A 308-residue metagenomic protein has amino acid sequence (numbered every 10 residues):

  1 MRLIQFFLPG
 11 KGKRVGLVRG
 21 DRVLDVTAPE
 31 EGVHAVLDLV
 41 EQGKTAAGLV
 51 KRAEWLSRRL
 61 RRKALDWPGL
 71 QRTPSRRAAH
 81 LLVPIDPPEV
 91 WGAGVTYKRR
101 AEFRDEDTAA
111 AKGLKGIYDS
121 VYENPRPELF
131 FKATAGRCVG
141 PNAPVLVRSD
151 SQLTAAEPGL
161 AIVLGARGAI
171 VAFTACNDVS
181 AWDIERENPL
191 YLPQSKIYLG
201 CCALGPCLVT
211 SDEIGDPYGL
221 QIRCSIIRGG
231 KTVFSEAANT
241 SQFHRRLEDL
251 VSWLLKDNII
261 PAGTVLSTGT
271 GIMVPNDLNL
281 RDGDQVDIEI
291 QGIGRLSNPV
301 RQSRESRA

Functional and structural regions predicted by a protein language model:
R2, G12, P158-L160, D284: Residue-level marker for the onset of beta-strands and adjacent loop->beta junctions in well-ordered domains
R2-T45, K51, R58: Gly/serine-rich nucleotide phosphate-binding loop at the start of the catalytic core of nucleotide/ADP-ribose-handling
I4-F6, A47-G230, E236: Active-site microenvironments in enzyme catalytic cores
P9-G12, S180-A308: Catalytic-pocket segment enriched in acidic/His residues
G12-P29, R167-C176, T232-E236: Short, well-ordered strand-loop elements centered on a beta-strand within folded domains, enriched for acidic residues
V33, A111, D282-G283: Amphipathic alpha-helical segments in well-structured domains
K44-K51, K256-A262: Short, solvent-exposed cationic patches
